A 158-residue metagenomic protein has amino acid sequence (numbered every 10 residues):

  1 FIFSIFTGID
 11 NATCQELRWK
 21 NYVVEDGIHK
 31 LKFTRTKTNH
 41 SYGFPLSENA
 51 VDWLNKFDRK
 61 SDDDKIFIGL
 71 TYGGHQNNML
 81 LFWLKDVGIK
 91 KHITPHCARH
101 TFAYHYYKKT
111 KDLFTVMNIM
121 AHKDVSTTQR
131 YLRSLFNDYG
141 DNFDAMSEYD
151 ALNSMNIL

Functional and structural regions predicted by a protein language model:
F1-I2, V23-V24, K30, T36-T38 (+3 more regions): Conserved catalytic core of the tyrosine transesterase superfamily
I2, F6-T13, F82, R99-K123 (+1 more regions): C-terminal catalytic core of tyrosine-transesterase DNA break-rejoin enzymes
T7, E16-W53: Conserved tyrosine-mediated DNA breakage-rejoining catalytic core shared by Y-recombinases
N21-I28, K90-H92, D112-L132: Short, polar N-cap/turn motifs at the start of nucleic acid-interacting alpha helices
G27, H40, S61, I89 (+1 more regions): Exposed loop/turn and edge beta-strand positions of beta-sandwich/beta-sheet ligand-binding modules
R35-N39, M120, D124-A145: Catalytic-site neighborhood detector that most strongly recognizes the C-terminal catalytic loop/helix of tyrosine
T36-N55, S61-F82: C-terminal catalytic core of Y-nucleophile DNA break-rejoin enzymes
M146-L158: C-terminal secondary-structure termini that scaffold catalytic or DNA-interacting sites
